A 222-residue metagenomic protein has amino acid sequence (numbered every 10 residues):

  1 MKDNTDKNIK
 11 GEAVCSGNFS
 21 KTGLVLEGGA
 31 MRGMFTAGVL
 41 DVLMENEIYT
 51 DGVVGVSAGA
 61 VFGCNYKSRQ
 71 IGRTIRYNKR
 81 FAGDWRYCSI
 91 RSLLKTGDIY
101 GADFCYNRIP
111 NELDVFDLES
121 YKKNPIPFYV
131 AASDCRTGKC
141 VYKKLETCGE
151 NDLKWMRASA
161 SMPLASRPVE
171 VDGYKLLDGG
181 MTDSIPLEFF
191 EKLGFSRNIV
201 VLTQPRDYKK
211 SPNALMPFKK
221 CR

Functional and structural regions predicted by a protein language model:
M1-V56, C64-R222: Patatin-like phospholipase
